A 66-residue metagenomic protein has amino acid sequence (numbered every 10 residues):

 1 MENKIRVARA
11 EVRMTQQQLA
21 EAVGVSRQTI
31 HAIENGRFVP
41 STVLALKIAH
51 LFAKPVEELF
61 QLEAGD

Functional and structural regions predicted by a protein language model:
N3-A22: Short basic helix-loop element that most often maps to the first helix and adjoining turn of HTH DNA-binding modules
Q18, T29, E58: Residues in the helix-turn-helix
V25-F38: Recognition helix of helix-turn-helix/homeodomain-like DNA-binding domains that insert into the DNA major groove
R37-K47, D66: Short, basic-rich loop-to-helix N-cap that marks the start of a DNA-contacting helix
V43-E58: DNA major-groove recognition helix of helix-turn-helix/homeodomain DNA-binding modules
H50, Q61-D66: Short, charged recognition helix plus adjacent turn of helix-turn-helix-like nucleic-acid-binding domains
